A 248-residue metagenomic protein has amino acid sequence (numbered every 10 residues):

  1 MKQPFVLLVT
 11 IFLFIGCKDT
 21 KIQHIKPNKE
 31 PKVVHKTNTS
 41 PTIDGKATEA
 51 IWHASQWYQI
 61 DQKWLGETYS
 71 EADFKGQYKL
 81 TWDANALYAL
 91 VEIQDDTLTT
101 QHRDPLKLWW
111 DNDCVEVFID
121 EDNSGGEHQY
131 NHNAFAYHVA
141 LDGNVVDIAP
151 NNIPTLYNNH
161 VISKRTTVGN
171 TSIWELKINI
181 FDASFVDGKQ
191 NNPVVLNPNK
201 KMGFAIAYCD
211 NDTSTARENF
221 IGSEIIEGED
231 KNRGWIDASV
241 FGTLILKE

Functional and structural regions predicted by a protein language model:
P4-L13: Sec-dependent N-terminal signal peptides
C17-E248: Structural preference for beta-rich elements and adjacent junctions enriched in aromatics
